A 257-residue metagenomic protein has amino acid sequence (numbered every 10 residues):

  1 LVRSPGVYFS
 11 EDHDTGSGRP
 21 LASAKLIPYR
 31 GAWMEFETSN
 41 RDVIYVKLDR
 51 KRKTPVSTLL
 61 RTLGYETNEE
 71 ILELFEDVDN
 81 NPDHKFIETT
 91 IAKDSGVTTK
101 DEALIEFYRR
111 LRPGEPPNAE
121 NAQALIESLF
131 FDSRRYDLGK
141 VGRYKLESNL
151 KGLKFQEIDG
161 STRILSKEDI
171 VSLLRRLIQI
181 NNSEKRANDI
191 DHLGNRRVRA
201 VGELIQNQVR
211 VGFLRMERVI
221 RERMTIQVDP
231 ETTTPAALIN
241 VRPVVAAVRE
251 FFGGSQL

Functional and structural regions predicted by a protein language model:
L1-Q256: N-terminal non-catalytic structural scaffold regions of very large proteins
